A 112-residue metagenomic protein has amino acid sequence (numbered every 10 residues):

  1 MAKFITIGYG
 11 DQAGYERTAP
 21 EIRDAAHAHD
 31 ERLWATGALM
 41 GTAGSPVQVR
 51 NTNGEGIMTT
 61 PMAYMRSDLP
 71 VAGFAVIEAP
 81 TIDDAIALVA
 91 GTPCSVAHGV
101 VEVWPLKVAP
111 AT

Functional and structural regions predicted by a protein language model:
M1-T112: Conserved, structured core segments of small domains
